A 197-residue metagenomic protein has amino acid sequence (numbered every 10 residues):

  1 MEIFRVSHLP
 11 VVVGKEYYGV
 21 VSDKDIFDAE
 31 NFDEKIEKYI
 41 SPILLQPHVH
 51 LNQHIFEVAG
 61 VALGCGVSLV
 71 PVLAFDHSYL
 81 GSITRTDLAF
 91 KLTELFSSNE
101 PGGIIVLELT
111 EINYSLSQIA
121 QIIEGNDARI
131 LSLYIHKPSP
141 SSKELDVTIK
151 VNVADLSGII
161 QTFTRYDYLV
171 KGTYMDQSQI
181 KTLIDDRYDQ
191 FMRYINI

Functional and structural regions predicted by a protein language model:
M1, V61-A62, I122: Amphipathic alpha-helical regulatory segments at dimerization interfaces that relay allosteric signals between sensory
M1-E2, V11: N-terminal pre-first-transmembrane soluble regions of secretory-pathway and organelle membrane proteins
I3-V6, C65-V67: Short, small/polar residue-rich loop motifs at catalytic or cofactor-binding pockets
V11-V13, Y17-S22, N31-V67, V72-L80 (+3 more regions): Bateman/CBS regulatory modules and CBS-like beta-alpha motifs in cytosolic regions of diverse proteins
G19, G81, L145-I149: A short beta-strand motif that forms the metal-chelation/ATP-contact edge of phosphoryl-transfer active sites
I26-A29, D76, L80-L95: Short, structured interface segments
V58, L92-E94, I119, I135: Short beta-alpha junctions and helix-cap segments that line functional grooves
P101-I197: A conserved regulatory-domain signal marking ACT and ACT-like small-molecule sensing domains and adjacent regulatory
